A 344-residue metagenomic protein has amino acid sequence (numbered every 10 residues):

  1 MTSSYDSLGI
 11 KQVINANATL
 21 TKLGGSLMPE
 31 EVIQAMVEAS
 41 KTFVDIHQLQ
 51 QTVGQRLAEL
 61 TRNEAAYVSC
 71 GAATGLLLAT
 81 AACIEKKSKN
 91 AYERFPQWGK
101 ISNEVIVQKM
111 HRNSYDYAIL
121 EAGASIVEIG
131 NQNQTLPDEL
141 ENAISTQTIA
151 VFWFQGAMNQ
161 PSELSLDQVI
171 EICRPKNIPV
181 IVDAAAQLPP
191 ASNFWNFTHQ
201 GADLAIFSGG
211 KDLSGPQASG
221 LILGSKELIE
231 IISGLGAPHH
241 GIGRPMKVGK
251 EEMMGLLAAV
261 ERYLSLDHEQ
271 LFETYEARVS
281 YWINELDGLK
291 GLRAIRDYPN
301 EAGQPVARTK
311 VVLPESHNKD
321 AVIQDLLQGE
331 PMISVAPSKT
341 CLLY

Functional and structural regions predicted by a protein language model:
T2-L23, L27, G54-V68, A73-Y263 (+2 more regions): Conserved PLP-enzyme active-site core in the AAT-like
K11, Q304-R308, E330-M332: Active-site lining segments that contact anionic ligands and/or coordinate catalytic metals
I14-T52: A glycine-/small-polar-enriched, mobile loop at the entrance of the PLP active site in fold-type I
A65-A66, R293-I295, P331-P337: A short linear hydrophobic-aromatic micro-motif
H239-H240, L327-S334: A common structural junction motif
V260-N284: Structural signature of PLP-dependent enzymes
L292-L326: Conserved PLP-binding catalytic core of the aspartate aminotransferase-like
Y344: Conserved small/polar residues in nucleotide/adenosyl-binding loops
